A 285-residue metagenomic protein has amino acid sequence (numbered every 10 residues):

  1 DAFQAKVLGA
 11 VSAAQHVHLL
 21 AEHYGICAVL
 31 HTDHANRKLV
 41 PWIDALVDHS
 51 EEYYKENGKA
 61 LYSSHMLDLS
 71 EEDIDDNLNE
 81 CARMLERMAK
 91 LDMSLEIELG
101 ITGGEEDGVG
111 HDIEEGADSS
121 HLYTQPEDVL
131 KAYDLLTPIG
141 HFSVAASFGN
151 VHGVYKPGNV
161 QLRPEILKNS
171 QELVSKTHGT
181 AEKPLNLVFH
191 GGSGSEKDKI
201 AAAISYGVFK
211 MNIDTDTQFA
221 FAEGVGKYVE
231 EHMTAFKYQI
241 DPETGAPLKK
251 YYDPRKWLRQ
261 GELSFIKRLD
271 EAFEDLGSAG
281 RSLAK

Functional and structural regions predicted by a protein language model:
D1-F3, V7-G25, N36-K183, K197-A202 (+1 more regions): Alpha/beta enzyme core
F3, S119-L122, V160, S193 (+3 more regions): Hydrophobic alpha-helical scaffolding
A21-E22, V151, K156, I166 (+1 more regions): Catalytic-face loop-and-helix region of soluble metabolic enzyme cores
V29-D33, L95-E96, V188: Structural detector of well-ordered beta-strand residues that form the stable sheet scaffold of enzyme domains
D33-A35, D68, H190-G192: Conserved acidic functional residues
D128-K131, A220, G224, S264: Exposed alpha-helical structural elements
L135, G224, Y228, D275: Residues that form generic nucleotide/phosphate-binding pockets
E230-K285: Extended, intrinsically disordered, low-complexity segments
